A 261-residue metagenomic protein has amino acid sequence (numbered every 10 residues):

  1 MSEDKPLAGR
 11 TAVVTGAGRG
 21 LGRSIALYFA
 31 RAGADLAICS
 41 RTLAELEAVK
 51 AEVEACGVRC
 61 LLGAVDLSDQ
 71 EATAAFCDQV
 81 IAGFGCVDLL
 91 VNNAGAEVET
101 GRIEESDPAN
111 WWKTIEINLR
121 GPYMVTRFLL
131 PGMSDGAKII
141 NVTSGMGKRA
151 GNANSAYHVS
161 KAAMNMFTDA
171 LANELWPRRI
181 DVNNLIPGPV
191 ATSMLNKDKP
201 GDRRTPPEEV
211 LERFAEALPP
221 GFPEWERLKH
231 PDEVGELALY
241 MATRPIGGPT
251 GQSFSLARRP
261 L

Functional and structural regions predicted by a protein language model:
T11, G18-R19: Conserved glycine-rich cofactor-binding loop
L43-A44, A64-F76, P108: The beta1-alpha1 cofactor-binding region of Rossmann-like NAD(H)/NADP(H)-dependent oxidoreductases
G101-I103, D107-W112: Substrate-binding pocket helix/loop in short-chain dehydrogenase/reductase
T126, S160: Active-site helix of classical SDR
P131, N173-P177: Alpha-helical segment proximal to the catalytic Tyr-Lys
S144: Residue(s) in the substrate-gating loop at a strand-loop-helix junction that position the organic substrate next
N184, R204-L261: C-terminal helical subdomain
